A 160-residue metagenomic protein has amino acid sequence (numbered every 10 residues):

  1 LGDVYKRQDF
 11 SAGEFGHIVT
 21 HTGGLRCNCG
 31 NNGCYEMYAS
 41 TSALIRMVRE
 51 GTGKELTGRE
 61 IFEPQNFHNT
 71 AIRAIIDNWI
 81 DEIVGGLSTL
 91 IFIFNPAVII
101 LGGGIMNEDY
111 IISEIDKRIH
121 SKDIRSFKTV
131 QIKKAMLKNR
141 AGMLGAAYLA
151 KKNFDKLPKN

Functional and structural regions predicted by a protein language model:
L1-Y5: Short, small-residue-biased leader/transition segments that mark boundaries at the very start of proteins
S11-T20: Short, intrinsically disordered, charge-biased short linear motifs at domain edges
V19-R26, N31-N160: ATP-binding/phosphotransfer module of carbohydrate and carboxylate kinases, centering on a glycine-rich
